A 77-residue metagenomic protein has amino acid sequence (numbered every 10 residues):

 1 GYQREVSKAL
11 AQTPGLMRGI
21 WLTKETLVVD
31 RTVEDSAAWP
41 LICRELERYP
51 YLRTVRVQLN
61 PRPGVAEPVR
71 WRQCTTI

Functional and structural regions predicted by a protein language model:
Y2-V33, L52-I77: Polar/charged, Gly/Pro-rich intrinsically disordered segments
E34-R53: Short, non-transmembrane amphipathic alpha-helical segments
